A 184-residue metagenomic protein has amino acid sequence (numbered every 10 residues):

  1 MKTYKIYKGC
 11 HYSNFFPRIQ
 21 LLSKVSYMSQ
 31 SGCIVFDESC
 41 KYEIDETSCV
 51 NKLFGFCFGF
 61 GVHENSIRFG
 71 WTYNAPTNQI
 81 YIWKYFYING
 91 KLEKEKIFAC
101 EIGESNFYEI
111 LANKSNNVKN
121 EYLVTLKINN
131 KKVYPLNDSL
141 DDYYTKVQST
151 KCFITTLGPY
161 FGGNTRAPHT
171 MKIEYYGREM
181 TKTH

Functional and structural regions predicted by a protein language model:
K2-Y81: Secretory/extracellular carbohydrate-interaction modules and structurally similar beta-sandwich "look-alikes"
V25, E101-G103, R166, M171: Surface-exposed coil/turn segments at beta-strand junctions on protein surfaces, enriched
G32, E104-N116, Y122-L126: Short tryptophan-centered beta-strand motifs in secreted/extracellular beta-sheet-rich domains of glycan-recognition
E38-Y42, K114-K119: Extended, low-complexity, turn-rich repeat/linker tracts enriched in Gly/Pro/Ser/Thr and Asp/Glu that occur
F60-E64, I88, N113-N116, G158-N164: Short, flexible beta-strand-to-coil junctions
G70-T72, E93-E101, K132-T145: Short amphipathic beta-strand/extended segments with alternating polar/hydrophobic composition
W83-F107: Short, aromatic/His-centered strand-loop micro-motif at the edge of beta-sheets
K119-H184: Aromatic sugar-binding interfaces of carbohydrate-active proteins
